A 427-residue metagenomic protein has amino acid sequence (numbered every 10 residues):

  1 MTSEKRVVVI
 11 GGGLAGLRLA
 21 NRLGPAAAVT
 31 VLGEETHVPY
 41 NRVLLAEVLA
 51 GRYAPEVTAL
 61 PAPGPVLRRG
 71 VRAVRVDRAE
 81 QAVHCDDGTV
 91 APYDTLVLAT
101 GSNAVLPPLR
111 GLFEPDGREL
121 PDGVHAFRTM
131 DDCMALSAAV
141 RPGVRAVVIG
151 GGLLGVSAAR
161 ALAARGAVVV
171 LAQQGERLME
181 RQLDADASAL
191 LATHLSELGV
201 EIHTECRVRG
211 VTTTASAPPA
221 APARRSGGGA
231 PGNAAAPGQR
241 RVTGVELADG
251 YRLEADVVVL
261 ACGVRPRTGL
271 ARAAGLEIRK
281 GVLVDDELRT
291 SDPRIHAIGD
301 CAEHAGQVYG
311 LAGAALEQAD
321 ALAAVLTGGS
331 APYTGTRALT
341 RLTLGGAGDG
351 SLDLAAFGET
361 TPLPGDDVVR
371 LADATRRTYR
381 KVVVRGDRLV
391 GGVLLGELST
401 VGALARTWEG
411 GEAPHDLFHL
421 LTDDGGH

Functional and structural regions predicted by a protein language model:
T2-L67, A161-Q182: Beta1-alpha1 glycine-rich phosphate/pyrophosphate-binding loop at the start of Rossmann-like nucleotide-binding domains
T2-V7, L60-R145, P219-A230, E246-A248 (+3 more regions): FAD-binding core/adjacent interface of flavoenzyme oxidoreductases
S3, G12, C301-L398: Mid-to-C-terminal Rossmann-like scaffold of FAD/NAD(P)H-dependent oxidoreductases
G11-L14, R128, I149-L153: Glycine-rich Rossmann-fold phosphate-binding loop(s) that bind the pyrophosphate of adenine dinucleotide cofactors
L67-H84, A91, R165-V284: A Rossmann-like FAD-binding core segment of flavoenzymes
E119-R141, P219, P231, A235-E246 (+1 more regions): FAD-site-proximal beta/loop scaffold in flavoenzymes
A135-L183: Rossmann-like NAD(P)H-binding beta-loop-alpha module
Y251-G275, G350-H427: C-terminal catalytic lobe of FAD-dependent flavoproteins
